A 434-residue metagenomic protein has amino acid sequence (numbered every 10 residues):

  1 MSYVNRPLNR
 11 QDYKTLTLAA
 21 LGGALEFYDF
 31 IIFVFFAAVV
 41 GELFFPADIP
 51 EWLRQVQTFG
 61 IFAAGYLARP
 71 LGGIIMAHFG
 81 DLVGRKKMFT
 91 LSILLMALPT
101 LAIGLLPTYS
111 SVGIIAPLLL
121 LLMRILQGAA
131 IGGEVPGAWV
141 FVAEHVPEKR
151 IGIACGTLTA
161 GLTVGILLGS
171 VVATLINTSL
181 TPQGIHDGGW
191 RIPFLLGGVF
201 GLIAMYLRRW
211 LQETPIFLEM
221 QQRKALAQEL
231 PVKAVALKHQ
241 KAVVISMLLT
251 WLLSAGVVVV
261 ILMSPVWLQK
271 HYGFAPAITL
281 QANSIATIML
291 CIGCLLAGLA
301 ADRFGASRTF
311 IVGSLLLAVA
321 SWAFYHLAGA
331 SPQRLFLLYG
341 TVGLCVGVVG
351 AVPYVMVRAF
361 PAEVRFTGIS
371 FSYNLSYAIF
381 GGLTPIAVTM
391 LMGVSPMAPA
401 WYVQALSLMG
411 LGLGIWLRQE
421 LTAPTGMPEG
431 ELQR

Functional and structural regions predicted by a protein language model:
V34, Q240-L290, G381-T384: Extracytoplasmic gate region of multi-pass secondary transporters
A37-L71: Extracellular/periplasmic helix-loop-helix junction of adjacent transmembrane segments in MFS-like secondary
P46, L94-V112, L315-G329: C-terminal ends and interior cores of transmembrane alpha-helices in multi-pass membrane transporters/permeases
G73-R85, C294-G305: Helix-to-loop junctions at the C-terminal end of transmembrane segments in multipass secondary transporters
L82-I93, R303-S314: Cytoplasmic membrane-interface "Motif A"-like loop-to-helix N-cap segments of 12-TM Major Facilitator Superfamily
I153-N177, F200, S372-T384: Glycine-rich segments within core transmembrane alpha-helices of 12-TM secondary carriers
A204-L211, V355, W401, L406-R434: Multi-pass alpha-helical transporter architecture, strongest for 12-TM Major Facilitator/SLC carriers used
S307-V352: C-terminal transmembrane helical hairpin of 12-TM major facilitator-type secondary transporters
